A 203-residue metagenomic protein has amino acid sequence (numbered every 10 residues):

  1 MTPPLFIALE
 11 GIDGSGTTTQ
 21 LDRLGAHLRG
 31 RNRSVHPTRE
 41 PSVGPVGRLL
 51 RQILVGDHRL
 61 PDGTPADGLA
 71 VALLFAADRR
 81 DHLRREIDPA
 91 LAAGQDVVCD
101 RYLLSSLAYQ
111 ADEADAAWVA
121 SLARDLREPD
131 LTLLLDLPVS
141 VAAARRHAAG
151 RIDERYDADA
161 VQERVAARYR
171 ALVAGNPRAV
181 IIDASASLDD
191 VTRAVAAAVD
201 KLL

Functional and structural regions predicted by a protein language model:
T2, R23-G25, S140-L203: NTP-dependent small-molecule kinase module
F6: Walker A (P-loop) ATP-phosphate-binding motif of ABC ATPase nucleotide-binding domains
L9: Hydrophobic anchor at the beta1->P-loop junction of P-loop NTPases
I12: P-loop (Walker A) phosphate-binding loop of NTP-binding proteins
T17: Conserved lysine of the Walker
Q20: Hydrophobic positions on the alpha1 helix immediately C-terminal to the Walker A/P-loop
R33-R124: ATP-dependent small-molecule kinase phosphotransfer cores that center on conserved nucleotide phosphate-binding segments
S106-A167: A glycine- and Lys/Arg-enriched "phosphate-lid" helix/loop adjacent to the NTP-binding pocket of small-molecule kinases
